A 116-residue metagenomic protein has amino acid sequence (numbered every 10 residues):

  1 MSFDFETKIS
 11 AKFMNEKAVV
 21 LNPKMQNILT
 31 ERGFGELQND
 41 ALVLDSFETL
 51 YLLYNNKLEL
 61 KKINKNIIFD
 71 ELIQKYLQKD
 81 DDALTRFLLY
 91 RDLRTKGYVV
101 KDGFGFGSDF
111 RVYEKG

Functional and structural regions predicted by a protein language model:
M1-G116: Long Lys/Arg-rich low-complexity intrinsically disordered regions in nucleic-acid-associated proteins
